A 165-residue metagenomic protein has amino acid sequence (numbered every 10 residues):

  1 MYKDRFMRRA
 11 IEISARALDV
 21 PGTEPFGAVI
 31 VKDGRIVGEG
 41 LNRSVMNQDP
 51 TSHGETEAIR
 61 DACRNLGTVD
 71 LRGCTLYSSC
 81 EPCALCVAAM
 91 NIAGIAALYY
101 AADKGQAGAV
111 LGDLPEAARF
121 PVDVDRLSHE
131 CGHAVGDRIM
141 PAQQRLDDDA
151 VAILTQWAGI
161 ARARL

Functional and structural regions predicted by a protein language model:
M1-V20, N91-L165: Zinc-dependent deaminase
G22-F26, D70: Short, basic and Ser/Thr-rich N-terminal targeting/leader segments
F26-G34: Short beta-strand scaffold segments in enzyme catalytic cores
V37-S44: Short beta->alpha transition motifs characteristic of CBS
G38, E55-R64: Glycine/small-residue-rich phosphate/adenosyl-binding loop
M46-E57: A short, polar/charged loop-to-alpha-helix boundary motif
T68-E81: Immediate flanking context of iron-sulfur cluster ligation sites
S78-A97: Local cysteine-cluster metal-coordination motifs and their immediate loop/turn environment, predominantly Fe-S cluster
